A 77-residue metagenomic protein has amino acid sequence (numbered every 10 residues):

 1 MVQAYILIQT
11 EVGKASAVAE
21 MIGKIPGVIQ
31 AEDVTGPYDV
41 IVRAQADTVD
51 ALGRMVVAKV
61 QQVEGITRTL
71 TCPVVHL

Functional and structural regions predicted by a protein language model:
M1-L77: A compositional/biophysical signature of low hydrophobicity enriched in polar/charged and small residues
